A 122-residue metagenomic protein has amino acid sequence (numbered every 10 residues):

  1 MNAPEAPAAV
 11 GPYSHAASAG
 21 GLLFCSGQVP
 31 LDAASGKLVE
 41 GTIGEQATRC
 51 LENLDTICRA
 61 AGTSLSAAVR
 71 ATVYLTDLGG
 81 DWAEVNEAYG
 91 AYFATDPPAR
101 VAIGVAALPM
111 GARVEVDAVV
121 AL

Functional and structural regions predicted by a protein language model:
M1-L122: Short, polar/acidic, helix-capping and beta-turn segments at strand->helix junctions that line the mouths
